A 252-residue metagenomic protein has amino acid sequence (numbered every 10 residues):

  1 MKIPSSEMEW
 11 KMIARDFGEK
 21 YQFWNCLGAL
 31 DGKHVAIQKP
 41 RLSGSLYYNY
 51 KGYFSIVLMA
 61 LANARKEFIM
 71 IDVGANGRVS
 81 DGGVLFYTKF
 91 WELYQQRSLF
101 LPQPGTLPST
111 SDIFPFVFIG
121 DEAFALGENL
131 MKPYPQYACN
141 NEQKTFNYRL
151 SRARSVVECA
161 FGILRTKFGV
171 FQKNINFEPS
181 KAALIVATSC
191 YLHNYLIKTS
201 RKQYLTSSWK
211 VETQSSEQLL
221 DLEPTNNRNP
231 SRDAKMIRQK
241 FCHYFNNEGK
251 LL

Functional and structural regions predicted by a protein language model:
M1-L252: Short, polybasic Lys/Arg-rich linear motifs in disordered N-terminal/cytosolic regions
